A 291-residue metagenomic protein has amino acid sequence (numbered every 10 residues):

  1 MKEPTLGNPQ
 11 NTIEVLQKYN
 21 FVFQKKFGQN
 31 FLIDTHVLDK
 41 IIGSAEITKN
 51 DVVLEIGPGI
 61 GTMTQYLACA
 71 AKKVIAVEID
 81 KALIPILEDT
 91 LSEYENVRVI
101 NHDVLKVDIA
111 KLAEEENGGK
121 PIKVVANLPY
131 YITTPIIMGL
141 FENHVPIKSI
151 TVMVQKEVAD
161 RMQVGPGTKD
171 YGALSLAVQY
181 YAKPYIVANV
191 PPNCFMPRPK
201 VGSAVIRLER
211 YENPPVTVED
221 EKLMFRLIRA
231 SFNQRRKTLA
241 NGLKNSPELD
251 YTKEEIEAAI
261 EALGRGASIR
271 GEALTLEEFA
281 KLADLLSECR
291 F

Functional and structural regions predicted by a protein language model:
M1-A230, E272, K281, L285-F291: Catalytic cores of RNA-modifying enzymes
A204, L208-R210, V216-A258, L263-G266 (+1 more regions): An accessory alpha-helical subdomain
I269: Interfaces that engage single-stranded nucleic acids at replication/repair/recombination sites
